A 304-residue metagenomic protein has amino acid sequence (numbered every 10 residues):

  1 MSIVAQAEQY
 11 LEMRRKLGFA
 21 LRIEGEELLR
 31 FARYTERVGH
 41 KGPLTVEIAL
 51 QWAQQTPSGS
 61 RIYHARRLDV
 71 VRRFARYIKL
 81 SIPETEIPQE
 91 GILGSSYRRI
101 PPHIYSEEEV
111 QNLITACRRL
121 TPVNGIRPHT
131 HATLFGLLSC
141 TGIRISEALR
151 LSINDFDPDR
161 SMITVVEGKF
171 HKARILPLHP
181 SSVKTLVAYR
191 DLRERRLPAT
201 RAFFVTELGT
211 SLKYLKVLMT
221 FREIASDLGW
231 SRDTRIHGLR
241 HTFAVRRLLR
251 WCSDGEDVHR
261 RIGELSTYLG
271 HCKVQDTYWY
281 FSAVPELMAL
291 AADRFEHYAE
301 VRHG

Functional and structural regions predicted by a protein language model:
M1-G304: Conserved catalytic core of the tyrosine transesterase superfamily
